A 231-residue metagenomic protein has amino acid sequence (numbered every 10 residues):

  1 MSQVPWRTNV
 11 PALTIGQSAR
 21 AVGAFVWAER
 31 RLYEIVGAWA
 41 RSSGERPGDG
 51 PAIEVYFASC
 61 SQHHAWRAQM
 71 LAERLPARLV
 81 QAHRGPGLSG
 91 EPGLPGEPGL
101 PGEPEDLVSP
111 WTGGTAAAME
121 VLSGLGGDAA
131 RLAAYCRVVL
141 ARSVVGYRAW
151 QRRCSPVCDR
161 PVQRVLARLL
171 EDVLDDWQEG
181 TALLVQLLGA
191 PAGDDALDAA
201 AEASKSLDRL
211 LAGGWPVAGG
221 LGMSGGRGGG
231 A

Functional and structural regions predicted by a protein language model:
Q3-G23, L88-G90, E103-V139, R209-L210 (+1 more regions): Acidic/His metal-coordination segments adjacent to aromatic residues that form catalytic metal sites in metalloenzymes
T8-G48, L125-P156: Alpha-helical bundle segments that constitute or directly flank the non-heme di-iron/ferroxidase center
T14-F25, R41-M70, Y135, C158-L174: Alpha-helical scaffold segments that form or flank carboxylate-/histidine-based iron centers
L32, S59-C60, E179: General detector of folded, globular domains
I35-A38, M70, E179: Residues on one face of amphipathic alpha-helical coiled coils
S43, P51-A52, L79-H83, A190-P191: Short, glycine/acidic-rich hinge or "gate" loops at secondary-structure transitions that mediate conformational
V55-G93, E97-A117: Conserved alpha-helical segments that form or flank metal/cofactor-binding pockets of metalloenzymes
S143-G230: Preference for long, well-ordered alpha-helical segments
